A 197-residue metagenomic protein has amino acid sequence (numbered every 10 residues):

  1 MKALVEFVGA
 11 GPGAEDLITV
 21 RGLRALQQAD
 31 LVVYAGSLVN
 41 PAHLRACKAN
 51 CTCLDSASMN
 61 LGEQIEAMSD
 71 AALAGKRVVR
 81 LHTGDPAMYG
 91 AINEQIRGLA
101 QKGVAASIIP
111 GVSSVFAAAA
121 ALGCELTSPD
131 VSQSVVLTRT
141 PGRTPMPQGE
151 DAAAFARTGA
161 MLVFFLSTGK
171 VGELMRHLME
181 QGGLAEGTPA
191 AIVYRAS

Functional and structural regions predicted by a protein language model:
M1-V112: Class I S-adenosyl-L-methionine
A3, A14, D85-T158: Class I SAM-dependent methyltransferase SAM-binding "motif I" and its flanking Rossmann-like core
A3-F7, L73-V78, R97, S134 (+1 more regions): A contiguous loop/helix-start segment that scaffolds small-molecule binding in enzyme catalytic cores
R21-A25, C47-N50, Q95-G98, G123-C124 (+2 more regions): Short, solvent-exposed amphipathic alpha-helical segments in soluble enzyme and RNA/protein-processing domains
D30-V33, A72, L126, L178 (+1 more regions): Structural signal for hydrophobic packing residues in well-ordered secondary-structure cores of soluble enzyme domains
A35-S37, A57-S58, T140-P141, F165-G169: Structural motif
N40-P41, L61-G62, S113-A117, S134-L137 (+3 more regions): Short gly/pro/ser/thr-enriched loop/turn and capping motifs at secondary-structure boundaries
